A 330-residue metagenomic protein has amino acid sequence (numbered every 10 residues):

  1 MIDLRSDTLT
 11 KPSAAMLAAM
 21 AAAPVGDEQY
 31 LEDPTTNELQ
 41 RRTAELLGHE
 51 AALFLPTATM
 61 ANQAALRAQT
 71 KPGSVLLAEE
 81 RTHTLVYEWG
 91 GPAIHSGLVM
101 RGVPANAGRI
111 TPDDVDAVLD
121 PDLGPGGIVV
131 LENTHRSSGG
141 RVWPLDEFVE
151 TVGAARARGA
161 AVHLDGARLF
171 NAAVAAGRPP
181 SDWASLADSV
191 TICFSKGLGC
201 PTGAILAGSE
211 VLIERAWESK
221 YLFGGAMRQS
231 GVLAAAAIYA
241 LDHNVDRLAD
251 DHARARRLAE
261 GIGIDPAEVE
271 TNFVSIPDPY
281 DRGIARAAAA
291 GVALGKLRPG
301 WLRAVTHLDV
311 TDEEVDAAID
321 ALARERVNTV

Functional and structural regions predicted by a protein language model:
M1-A290, L294-V310, A317-V330: Conserved PLP-enzyme active-site core in the AAT-like
